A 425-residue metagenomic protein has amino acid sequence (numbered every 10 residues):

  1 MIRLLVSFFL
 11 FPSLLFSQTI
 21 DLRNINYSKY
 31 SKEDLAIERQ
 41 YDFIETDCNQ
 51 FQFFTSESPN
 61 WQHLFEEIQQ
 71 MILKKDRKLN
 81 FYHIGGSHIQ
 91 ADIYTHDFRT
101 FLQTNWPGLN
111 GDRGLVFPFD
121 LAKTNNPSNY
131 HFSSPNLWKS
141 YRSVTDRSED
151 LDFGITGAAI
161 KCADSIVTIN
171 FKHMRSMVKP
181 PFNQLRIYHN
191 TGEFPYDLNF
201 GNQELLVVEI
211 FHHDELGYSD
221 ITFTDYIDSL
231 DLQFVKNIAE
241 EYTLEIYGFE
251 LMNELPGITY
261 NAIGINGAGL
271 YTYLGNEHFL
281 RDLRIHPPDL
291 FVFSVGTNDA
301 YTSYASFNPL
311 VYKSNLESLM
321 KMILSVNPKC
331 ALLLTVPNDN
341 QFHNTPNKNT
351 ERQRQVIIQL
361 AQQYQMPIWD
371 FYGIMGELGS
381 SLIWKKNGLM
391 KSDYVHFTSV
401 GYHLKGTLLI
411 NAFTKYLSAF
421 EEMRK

Functional and structural regions predicted by a protein language model:
M1-Y30, E422-K425: Bacterial Sec-dependent N-terminal signal peptides
Q18-Q69: Sec-dependent signal peptide cleavage junction
S56-M71, Y273-I285, S314-M322, E351-Q355: Alpha-helical scaffolding within the catalytic cores of extracellular/periplasmic polymer-degrading hydrolases
R77-N80, P256-T259, H286-F291, N327-L332 (+1 more regions): Loop/turn elements at helix/coil->beta-strand transitions in domains of secreted/extracellular proteins
I84-S87, A262-N266, F293-N298, T335-D339 (+1 more regions): Active-site-proximal beta-strand/loop segments in catalytic clefts of secreted hydrolases
Q90-G201, F211-S314, H396: Conserved SGNH/GDSL esterase-like catalytic core that processes O-acyl groups on lipids and polysaccharides
V292-G296, L316-K321, A331-V336: Conserved, well-ordered alpha-helix/loop/beta-strand core segments that scaffold catalytic motifs
D339-K425: Catalytic His-Asp segment of secreted/periplasmic serine-dependent ester chemistry enzymes
